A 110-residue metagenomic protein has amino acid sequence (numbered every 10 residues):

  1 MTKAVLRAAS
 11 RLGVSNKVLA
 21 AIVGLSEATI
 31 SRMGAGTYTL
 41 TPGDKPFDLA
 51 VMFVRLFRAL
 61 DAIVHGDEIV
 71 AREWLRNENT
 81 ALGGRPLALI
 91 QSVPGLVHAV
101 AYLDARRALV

Functional and structural regions predicted by a protein language model:
M1-V110: Non-transmembrane "mature" sequence context
